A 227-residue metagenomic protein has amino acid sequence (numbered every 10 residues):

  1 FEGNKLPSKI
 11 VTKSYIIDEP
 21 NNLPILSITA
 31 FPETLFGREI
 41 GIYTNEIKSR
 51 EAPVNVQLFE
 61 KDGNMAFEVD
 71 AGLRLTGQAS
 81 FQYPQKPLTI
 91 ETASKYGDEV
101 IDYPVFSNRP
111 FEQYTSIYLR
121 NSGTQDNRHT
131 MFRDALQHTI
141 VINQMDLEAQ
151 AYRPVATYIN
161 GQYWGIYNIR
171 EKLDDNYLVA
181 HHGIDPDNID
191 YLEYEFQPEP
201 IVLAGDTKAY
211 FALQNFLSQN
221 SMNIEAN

Functional and structural regions predicted by a protein language model:
F1-N227: Phosphate-handling architecture centered on phosphoinositide signaling
